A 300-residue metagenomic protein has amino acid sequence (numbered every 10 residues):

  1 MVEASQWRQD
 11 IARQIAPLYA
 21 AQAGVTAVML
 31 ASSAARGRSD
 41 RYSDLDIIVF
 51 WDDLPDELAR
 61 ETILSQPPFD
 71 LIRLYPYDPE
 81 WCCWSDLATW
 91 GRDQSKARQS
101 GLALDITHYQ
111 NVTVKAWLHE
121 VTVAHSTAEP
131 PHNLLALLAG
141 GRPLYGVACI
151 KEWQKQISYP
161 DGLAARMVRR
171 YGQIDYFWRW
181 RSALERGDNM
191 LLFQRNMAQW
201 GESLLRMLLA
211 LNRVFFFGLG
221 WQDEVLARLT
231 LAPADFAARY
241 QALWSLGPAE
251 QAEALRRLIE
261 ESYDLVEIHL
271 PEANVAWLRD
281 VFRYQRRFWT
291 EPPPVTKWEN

Functional and structural regions predicted by a protein language model:
M1-M29: Helical scaffold of the NTase/Pol beta-like nucleotidyltransferase catalytic core
E3-A4, D10, P67-D188, T296: Conserved NTP/Mg2+-binding pocket subregion across the NTase superfamily
S32: Active-site glycine-centered loops adjacent to acidic/histidine catalytic or metal-binding residues that shape
R36-Y42: Short glycine-biased active-site loop of nucleotidyltransferases that positions the nucleotide triphosphate and helps
I48-F50: Short hydrophobic/aromatic beta-strand micro-patches that form the beta-sheet surface supporting nucleotide- or nucleic
L54-T62: Short, conserved charged micro-motifs
C149-N300: Conserved nucleotidyltransferase catalytic core and NTase-mimicking acidic/glycine-rich helix/loop elements in nucleic
